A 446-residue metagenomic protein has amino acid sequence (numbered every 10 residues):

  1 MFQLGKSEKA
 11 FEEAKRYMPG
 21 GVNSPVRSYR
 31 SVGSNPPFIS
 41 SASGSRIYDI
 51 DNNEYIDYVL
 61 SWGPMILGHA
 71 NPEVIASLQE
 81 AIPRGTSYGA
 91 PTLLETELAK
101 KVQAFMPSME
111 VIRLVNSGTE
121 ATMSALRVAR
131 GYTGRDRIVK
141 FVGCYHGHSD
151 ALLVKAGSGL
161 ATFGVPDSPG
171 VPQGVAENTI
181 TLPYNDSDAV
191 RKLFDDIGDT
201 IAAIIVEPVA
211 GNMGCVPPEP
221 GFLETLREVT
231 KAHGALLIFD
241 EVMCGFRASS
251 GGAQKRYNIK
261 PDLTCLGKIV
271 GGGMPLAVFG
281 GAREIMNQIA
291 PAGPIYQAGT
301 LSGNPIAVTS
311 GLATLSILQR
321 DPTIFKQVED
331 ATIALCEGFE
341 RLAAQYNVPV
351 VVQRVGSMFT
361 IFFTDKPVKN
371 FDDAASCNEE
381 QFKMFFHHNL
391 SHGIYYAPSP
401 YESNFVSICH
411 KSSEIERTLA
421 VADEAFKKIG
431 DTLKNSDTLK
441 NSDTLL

Functional and structural regions predicted by a protein language model:
M1-N435, L439-L446: Conserved N-terminal phosphate-binding loop of PLP-dependent enzymes in the Aspartate aminotransferase
